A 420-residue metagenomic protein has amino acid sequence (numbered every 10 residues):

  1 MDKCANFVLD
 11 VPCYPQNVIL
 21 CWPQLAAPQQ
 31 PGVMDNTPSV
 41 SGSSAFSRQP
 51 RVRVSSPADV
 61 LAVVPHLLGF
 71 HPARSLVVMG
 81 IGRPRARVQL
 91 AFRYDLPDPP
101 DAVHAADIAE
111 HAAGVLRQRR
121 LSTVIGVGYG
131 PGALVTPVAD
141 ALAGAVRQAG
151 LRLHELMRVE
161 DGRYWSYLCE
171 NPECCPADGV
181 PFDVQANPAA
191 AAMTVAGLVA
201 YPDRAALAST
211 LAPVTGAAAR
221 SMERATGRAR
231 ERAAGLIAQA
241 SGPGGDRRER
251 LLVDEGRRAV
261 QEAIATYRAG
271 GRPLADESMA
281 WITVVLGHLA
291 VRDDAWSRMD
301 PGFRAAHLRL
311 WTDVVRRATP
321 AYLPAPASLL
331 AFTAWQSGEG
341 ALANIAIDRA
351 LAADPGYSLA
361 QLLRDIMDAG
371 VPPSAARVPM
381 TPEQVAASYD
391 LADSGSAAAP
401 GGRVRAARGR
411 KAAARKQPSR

Functional and structural regions predicted by a protein language model:
D2-H66, H71-R74, Q89, Y94-R420: Charged, compositionally biased boundary regions
L76-G80: Short beta-strand scaffold segments in enzyme catalytic cores
I81-R87: Short acidic-glycine loop/turn motifs at beta-strand connectors
